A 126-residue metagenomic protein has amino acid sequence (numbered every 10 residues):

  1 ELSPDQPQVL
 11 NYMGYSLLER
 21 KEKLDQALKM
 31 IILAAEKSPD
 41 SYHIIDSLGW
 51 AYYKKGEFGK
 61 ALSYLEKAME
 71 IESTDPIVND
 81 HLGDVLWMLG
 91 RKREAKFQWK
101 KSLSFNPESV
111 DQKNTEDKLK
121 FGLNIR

Functional and structural regions predicted by a protein language model:
L2, E36-K37, E70-I71, F105: Structural marker of alpha-solenoid helical repeat scaffolds
Q6-L17: Amphipathic alpha-helical repeat scaffolds of TPR domains
Y12-M13, S47, H81, T115-K118: Canonical tetratricopeptide repeat
Y15-S16, W50, D84: Residue-level recognition of tetratricopeptide repeat
E19-R20, K54, M88, F121-I125: Register position in tetratricopeptide repeats
R20-L33, K55-K67, G90-K101: Structural signature of tandem alpha-helical TPR/SEL1-like repeats, specifically the intra-repeat loop/turn
